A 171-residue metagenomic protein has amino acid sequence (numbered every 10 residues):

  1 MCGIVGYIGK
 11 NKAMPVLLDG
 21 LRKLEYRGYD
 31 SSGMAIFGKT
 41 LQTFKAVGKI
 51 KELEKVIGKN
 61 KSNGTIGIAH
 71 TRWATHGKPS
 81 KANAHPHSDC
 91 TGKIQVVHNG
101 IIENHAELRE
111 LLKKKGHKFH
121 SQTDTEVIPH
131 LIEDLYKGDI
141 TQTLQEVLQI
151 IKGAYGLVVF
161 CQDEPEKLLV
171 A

Functional and structural regions predicted by a protein language model:
M1-A171: Conserved short alpha-helical segments that host acidic/polar catalytic motifs at enzyme active sites
